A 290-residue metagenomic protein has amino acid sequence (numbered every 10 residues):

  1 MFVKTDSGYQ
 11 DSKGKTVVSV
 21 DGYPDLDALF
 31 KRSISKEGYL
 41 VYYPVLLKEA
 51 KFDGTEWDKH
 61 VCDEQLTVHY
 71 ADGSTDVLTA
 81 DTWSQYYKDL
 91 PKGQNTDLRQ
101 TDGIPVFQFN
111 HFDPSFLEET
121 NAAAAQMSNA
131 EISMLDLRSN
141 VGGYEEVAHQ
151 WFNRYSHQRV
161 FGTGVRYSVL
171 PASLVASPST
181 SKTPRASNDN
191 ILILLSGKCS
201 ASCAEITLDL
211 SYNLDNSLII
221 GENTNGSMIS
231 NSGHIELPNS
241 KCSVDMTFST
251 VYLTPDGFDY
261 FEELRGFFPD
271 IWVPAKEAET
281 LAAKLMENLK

Functional and structural regions predicted by a protein language model:
M1-I132, S139-V141, N288: Flexible, low-complexity junctional segments that flank or bridge functional domains
S19-G22, A125-N129, N153-V160, S200 (+2 more regions): Sec-exported extracytoplasmic/periplasmic mature domains
P24, H111-S115, S139-E145, K198-S202 (+2 more regions): Solvent-exposed loop/turn segments at secondary-structure junctions within structured extracellular/periplasmic domains
P105-Q108, S133-D136, I191-S196, L218-G221 (+1 more regions): Structural recognition of the beta-strand scaffold that forms the well-ordered cores of secreted hydrolase catalytic
L117-A124, A148-F152, L192, A204-L208 (+1 more regions): Extracytoplasmic/secreted envelope proteins and their assembly/folding machinery, especially bacterial periplasmic
V141-I191, I229-K241, F248-T254, Y260-G266: Gly/Ser/Thr-rich loop/hinge elements
I191-N213, L218-G226: Extended C-terminal subregions enriched in glycine
Y260-K290: Low-complexity, Gly/Ser/Thr/Pro-rich intrinsically disordered linker/tail segments
